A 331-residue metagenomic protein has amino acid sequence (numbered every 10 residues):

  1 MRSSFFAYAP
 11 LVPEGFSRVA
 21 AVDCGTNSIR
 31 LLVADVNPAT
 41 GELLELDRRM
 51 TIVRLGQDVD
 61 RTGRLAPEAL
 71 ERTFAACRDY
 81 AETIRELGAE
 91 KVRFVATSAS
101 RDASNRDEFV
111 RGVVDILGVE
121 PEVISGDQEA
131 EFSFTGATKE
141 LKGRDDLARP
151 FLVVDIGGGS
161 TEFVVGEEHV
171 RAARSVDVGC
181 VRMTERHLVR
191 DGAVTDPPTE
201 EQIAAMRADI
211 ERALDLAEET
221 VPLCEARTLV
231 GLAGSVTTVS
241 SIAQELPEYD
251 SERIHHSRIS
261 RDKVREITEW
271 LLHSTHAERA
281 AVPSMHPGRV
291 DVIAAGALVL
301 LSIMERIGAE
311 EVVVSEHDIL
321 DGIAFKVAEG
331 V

Functional and structural regions predicted by a protein language model:
F6, F16-V19, V36, D58-A89 (+2 more regions): Helical "lid/coupling" subdomains associated with nucleotide-phosphate turnover
P13-L44: N-terminal basic/disordered segments at the start of proteins
G25-N27, E86-A89, D107, G157-G159: Short flexible coil/turn linkers enriched for glycine and charged/polar residues that connect secondary-structure
T26-S28, T97, A137, G157-F163 (+1 more regions): Ser/Thr-glycine-rich phosphate-binding loops at phosphate-binding pockets of nucleotides, nucleotide cofactors
R30-V33, E45-R49, V164-V165, A173-S175: Beta-strand scaffold of nucleotide-dependent catalytic cores
T40-R54: N-terminal glycine-rich anion-binding loops that anchor highly charged ligand groups
K91-F94: Conserved beta-strand/loop subsegment of P-loop NTPase cores
